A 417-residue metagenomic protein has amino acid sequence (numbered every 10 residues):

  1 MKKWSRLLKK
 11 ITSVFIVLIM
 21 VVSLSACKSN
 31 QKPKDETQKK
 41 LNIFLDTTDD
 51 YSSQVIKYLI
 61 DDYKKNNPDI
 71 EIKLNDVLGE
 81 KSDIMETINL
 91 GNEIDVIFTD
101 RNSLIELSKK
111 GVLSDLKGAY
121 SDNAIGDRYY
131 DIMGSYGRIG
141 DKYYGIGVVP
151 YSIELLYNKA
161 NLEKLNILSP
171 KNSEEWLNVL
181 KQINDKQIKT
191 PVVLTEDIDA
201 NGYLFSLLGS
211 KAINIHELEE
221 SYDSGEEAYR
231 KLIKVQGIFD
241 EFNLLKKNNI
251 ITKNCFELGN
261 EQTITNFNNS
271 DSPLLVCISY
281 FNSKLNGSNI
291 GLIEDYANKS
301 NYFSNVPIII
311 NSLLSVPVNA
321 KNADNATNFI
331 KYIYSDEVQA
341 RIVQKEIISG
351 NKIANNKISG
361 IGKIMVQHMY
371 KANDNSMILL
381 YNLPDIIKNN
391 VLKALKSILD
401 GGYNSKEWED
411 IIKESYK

Functional and structural regions predicted by a protein language model:
K2-W4, K9-I105, K406, E414-K417: Conserved N-terminal structural module of periplasmic/extracytoplasmic solute-binding proteins
L45-D49, E241-K321: Extracytoplasmic/periplasmic substrate-binding proteins
R101-I153: Hinge/lid segment of periplasmic solute-binding proteins
K117-Y129, A212-G237, A297-S304: Short, solvent-exposed loop/beta-turn-alpha elements that line the ligand-binding surface or hinge of extracytoplasmic
Y144-V148, L177-E227, S272: Extracytoplasmic/periplasmic solute-binding protein
E163, Y370-K417: Conserved C-terminal helix/tail region of periplasmic/extracytoplasmic solute-binding proteins
Q182, D223-F256: Glycine-centered hinge/linker elements that transmit conformational signals in sensory and ligand-binding systems
S283, S312-I386: Mature extracytoplasmic/periplasmic domains
